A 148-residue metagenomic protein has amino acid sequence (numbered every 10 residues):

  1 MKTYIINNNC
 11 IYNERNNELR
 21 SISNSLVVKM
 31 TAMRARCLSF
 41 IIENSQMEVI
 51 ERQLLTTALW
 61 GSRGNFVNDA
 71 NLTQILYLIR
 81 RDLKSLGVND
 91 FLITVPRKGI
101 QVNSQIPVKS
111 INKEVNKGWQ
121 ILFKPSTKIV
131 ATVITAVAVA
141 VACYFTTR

Functional and structural regions predicted by a protein language model:
M1-N8, S23, F66, D82 (+1 more regions): N-terminal pre-first-transmembrane soluble regions of secretory-pathway and organelle membrane proteins
K2-Y4, N9-A35, F40, I111-E114: A structural micro-motif at secondary-structure boundaries
N13, N89-G118: A short linear beta-strand->loop->alpha-helix hinge motif most characteristic of winged-helix/helix-turn-helix
V27-L59: Short amphipathic alpha-helical recognition elements used for nucleic-acid or partner binding across transcription
M30-L38, N65-K84, I100: DNA-recognition element of transcription regulators
K113-R148: C-terminal single-pass membrane-anchor helix
